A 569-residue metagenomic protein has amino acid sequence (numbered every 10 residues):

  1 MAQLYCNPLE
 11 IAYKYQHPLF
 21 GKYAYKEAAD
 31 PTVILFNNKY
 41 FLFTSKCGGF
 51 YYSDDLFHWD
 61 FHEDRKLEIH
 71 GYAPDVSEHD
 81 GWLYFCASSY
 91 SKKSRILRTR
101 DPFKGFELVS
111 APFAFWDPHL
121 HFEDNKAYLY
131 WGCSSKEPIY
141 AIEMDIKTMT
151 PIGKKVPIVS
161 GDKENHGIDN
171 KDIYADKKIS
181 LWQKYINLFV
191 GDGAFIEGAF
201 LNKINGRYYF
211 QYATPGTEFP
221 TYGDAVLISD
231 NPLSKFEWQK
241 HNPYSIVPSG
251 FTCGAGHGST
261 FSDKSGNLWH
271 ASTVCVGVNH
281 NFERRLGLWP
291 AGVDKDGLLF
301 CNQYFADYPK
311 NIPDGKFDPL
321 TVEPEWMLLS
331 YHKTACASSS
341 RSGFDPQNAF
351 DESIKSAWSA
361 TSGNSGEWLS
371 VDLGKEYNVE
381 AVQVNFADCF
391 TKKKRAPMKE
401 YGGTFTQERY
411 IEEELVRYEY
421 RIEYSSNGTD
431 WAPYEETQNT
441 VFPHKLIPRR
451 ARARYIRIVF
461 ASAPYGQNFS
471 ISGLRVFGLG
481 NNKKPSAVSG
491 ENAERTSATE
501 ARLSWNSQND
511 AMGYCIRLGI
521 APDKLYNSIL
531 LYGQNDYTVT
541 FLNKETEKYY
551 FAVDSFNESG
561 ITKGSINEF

Functional and structural regions predicted by a protein language model:
M1-G191, K203-G250, S265, T273-D318 (+1 more regions): Beta-rich carbohydrate-recognition and catalytic domains
A225, Y418, V441-H444, Q534-T540: Short S/T/G- and acidic-enriched coil/turn segments that sit immediately N-terminal to beta-strands in beta-sandwich
F305-S339: Extracellular carbohydrate-recognition regions
D351-D430, N439-G490, R495-E500, S504-N506 (+3 more regions): Aromatic, loop-rich ligand-recognition surfaces of beta-strand-rich domains
E423-Y424, D510-L530: Extracellular low-complexity, O-glycosylation-prone stalks/linkers
Y434-N439, S528-Q534: Short beta-strand segments within Ig-like beta-sandwich modules, predominantly Fibronectin type-III
G473, I566-F569: Terminal edge beta-strands and adjacent linker/stalk segments of extracellular immunoglobulin-superfamily beta-sandwich
V539-T562: Beta-strand-rich modules
